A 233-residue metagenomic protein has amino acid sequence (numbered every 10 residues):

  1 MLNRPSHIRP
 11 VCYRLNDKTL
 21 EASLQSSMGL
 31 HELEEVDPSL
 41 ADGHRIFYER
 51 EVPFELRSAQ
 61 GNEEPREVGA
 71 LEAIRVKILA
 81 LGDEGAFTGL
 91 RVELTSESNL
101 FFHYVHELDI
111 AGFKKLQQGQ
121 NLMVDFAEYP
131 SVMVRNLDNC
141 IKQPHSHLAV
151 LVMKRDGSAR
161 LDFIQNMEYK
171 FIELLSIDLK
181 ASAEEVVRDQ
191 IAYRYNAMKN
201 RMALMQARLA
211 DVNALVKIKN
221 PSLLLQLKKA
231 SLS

Functional and structural regions predicted by a protein language model:
M1, M28, M123, M133 (+4 more regions): Detector for methionine-enriched segments
L2-Q143: N-terminal, leucine/charged-rich tether regions that mediate assembly and partner docking in large macromolecular
H44-I46, E84, V105, K114-D125 (+4 more regions): Short amphipathic alpha-helical molecular recognition features
T95, E107-A111, V150-L151, V212 (+2 more regions): Short amphipathic alpha-helical segments embedded in low-complexity Lys/Glu-rich regions
H103, Q165, K219: Functionally constrained cores in energy, signaling, and assembly domains
E128-D189: Extended assembly-interface/linker segments at domain junctions
K170-S233: Intrinsically disordered, low-complexity acidic regions
